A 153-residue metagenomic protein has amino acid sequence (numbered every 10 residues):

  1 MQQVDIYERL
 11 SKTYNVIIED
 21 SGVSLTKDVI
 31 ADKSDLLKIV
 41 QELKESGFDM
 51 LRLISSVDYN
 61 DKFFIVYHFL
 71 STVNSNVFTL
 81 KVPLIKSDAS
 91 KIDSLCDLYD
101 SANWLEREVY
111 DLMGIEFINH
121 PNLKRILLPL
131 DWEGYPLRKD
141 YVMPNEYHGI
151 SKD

Functional and structural regions predicted by a protein language model:
M1-D153: Terminal low-complexity/charged segments
